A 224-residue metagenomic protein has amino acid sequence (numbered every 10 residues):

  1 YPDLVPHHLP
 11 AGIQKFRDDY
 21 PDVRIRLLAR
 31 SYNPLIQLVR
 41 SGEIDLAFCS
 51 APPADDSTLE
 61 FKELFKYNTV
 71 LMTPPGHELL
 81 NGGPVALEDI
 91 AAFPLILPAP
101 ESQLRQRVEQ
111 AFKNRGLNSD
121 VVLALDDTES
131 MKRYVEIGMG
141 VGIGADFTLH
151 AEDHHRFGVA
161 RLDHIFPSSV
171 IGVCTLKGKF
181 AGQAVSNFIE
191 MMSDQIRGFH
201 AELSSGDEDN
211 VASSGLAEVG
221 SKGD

Functional and structural regions predicted by a protein language model:
Y1-D55, L125: Central regulatory/effector-binding core of bacterial HTH transcription factors
Y1-H7, A11-I13, D18-P21, S186 (+1 more regions): N-terminal hydrophobic or amphipathic helices and topogenic motifs
L4, H8, V159-E202, E208: A late-sequence structural motif
S31-I44, S50, E101-A160, G215 (+1 more regions): Hydrophobic hinge/microswitch elements
I36-Q37, K62, E88, K132-R133 (+1 more regions): Alpha-helical segments flanking ligand/cofactor-binding loops in enzyme cores
S50, L79-L80, P94-R115, A181-E190 (+1 more regions): Secondary-structure junction motif
D56-Y67, G82-G83, E129-G178: Beta-alpha-beta core module
E60-P100, P167-A181, S193-R197: Hydrophobic/proline-rich hinge and linker segments of small-molecule sensing/allosteric domains, predominantly
